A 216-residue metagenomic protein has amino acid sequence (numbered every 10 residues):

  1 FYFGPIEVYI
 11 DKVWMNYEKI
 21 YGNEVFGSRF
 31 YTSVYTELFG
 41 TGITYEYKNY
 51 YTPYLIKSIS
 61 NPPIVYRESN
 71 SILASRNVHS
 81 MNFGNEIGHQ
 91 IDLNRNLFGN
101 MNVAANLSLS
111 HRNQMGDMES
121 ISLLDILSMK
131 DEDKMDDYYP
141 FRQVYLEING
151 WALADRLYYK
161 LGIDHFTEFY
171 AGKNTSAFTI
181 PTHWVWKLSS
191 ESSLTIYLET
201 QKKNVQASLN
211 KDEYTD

Functional and structural regions predicted by a protein language model:
Y2-D216: Exposed, low-structure sequence patches enriched in small/polar residues
